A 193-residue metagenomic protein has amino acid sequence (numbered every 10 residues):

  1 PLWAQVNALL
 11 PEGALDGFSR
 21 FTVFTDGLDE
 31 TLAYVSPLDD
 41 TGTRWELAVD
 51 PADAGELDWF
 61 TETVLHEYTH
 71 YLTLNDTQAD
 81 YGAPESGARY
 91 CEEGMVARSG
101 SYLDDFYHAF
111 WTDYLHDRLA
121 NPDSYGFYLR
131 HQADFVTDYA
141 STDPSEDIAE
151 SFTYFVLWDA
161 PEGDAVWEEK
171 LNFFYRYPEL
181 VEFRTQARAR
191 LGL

Functional and structural regions predicted by a protein language model:
P1-G42, D53: Auxiliary, metal-adjacent structural segments of Zn-dependent hydrolase domains
L2, V6, F60, V64 (+3 more regions): Stable alpha-helical elements in mature extracytoplasmic
T22, E46-V49, Y71-T73, D147-T153: Structural recognition of the beta-strand scaffold that forms the well-ordered cores of secreted hydrolase catalytic
A48-L65: Short pre-active-site segment immediately N-terminal to the catalytic Zn-binding motif
E67-G87: Catalytic Zn2+-binding segment of zinc metalloproteases
P84-D138: Acidic/His/Gly-enriched intrinsically disordered linker/tail segments that often contain short helix/coil "MoRF-like"
L129-L193: Pan-zinc metallopeptidase signature
